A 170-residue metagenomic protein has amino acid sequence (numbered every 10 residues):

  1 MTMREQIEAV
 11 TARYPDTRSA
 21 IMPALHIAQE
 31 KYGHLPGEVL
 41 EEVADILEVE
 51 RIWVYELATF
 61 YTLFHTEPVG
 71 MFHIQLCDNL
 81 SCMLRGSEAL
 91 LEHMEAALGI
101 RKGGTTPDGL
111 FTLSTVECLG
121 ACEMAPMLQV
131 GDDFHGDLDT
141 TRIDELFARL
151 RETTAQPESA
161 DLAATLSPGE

Functional and structural regions predicted by a protein language model:
M1-E170: Signature of N-terminal electron-transfer/Fe-S-associated modules in redox systems
